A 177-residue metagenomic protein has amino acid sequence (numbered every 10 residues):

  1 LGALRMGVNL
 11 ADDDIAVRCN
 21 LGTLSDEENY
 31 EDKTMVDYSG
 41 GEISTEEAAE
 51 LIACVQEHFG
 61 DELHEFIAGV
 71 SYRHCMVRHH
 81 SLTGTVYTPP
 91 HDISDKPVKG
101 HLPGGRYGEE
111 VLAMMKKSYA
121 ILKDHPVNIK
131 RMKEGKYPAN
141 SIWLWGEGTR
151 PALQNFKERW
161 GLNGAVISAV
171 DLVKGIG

Functional and structural regions predicted by a protein language model:
L1-Q56: Active-site nucleophile/metal-coordination loop of metallo-enzymes that catalyze phosphate/sulfate and related
T23-N29, R78-T83, G146: Short acidic-glycine loop/turn motifs at beta-strand connectors
E31, T85-T88, A152-Q154: Short helix/loop capping segments that flank catalytic or ligand/cofactor-binding pockets
D32-E46, P97-E109, L162-N163: Flexible, glycine/proline-enriched loop segments at strand-loop-helix junctions that form or flank small-ligand binding
A48, E57-A68, V127, R131: Short secondary-structure capping/junction motifs at helix and strand boundaries
D61-H74, H80-T83, K136-P138: Conserved functional hotspot residues or short segments at active or partner-binding sites across diverse domains
E62, H80-V127: Conserved, well-structured core segments that form the ligand-binding/active-site neighborhood of functional domains
E110, V127, R131-G177: Terminal, contiguous helix-loop blocks that mediate binding/assembly
